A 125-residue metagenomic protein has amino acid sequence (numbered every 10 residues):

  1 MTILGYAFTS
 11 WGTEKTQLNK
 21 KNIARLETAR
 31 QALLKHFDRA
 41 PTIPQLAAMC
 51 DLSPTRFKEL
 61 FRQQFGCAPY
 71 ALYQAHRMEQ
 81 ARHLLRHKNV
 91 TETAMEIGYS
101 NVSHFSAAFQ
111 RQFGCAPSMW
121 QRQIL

Functional and structural regions predicted by a protein language model:
M1-K15: An amphipathic alpha-helical interaction segment
Y6-T9, T28, A32-H36, A40-Y73 (+1 more regions): Basic/polar phosphate-binding segments, predominantly the helix-turn-helix DNA-binding elements of transcriptional
E14-A40, C50, Q74-K88: A short, Lys/Arg-enriched amphipathic alpha-helix from helix-turn-helix/homeodomain DNA-binding modules
L85, W120-Q121: A hydrophobic alpha-helix/topogenic segment detector that preferentially activates on transmembrane helices
